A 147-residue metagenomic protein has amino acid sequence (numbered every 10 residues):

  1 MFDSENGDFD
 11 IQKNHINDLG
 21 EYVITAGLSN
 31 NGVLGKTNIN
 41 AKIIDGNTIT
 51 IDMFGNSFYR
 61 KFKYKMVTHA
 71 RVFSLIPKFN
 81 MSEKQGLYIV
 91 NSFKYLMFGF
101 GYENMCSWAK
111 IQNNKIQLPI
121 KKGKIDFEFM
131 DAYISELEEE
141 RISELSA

Functional and structural regions predicted by a protein language model:
M1-Q12, D18-L19, V23, G35 (+3 more regions): Surface-exposed interaction/gating patches
M1-S29, K121-A147: Non-catalytic DNA-recognition/assembly elements of restriction-modification systems
Q12-E21, K42, M66, F79-Q85 (+2 more regions): Short, low-complexity cationic-aromatic patches
S29, L34-L87: A short beta-sheet element
K65, Y102-S107, E140-A147: Short, tandemly repeated low-complexity microdomains enriched for cysteine and small residues
A70-R71, I89-K121: Glycine-anchored helix-breaking recognition loops at helix->coil/strand junctions
Q85-F93, D131-I134: Long, well-ordered alpha-helical scaffolding segments within enzyme catalytic domains, especially pronounced
